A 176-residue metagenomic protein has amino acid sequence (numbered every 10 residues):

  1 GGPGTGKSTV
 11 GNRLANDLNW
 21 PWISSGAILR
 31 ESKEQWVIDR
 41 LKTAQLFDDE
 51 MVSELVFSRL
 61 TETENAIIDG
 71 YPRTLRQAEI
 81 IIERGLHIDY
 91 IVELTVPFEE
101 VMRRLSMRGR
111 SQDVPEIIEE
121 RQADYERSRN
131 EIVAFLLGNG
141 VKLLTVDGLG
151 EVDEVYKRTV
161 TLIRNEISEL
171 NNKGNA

Functional and structural regions predicted by a protein language model:
G2: P-loop (Walker A) phosphate-binding loop of NTP-binding proteins
T5: ATP-binding Walker
S8: Walker A/P-loop
R13, W20-E83: ATP-dependent small-molecule kinase phosphotransfer cores that center on conserved nucleotide phosphate-binding segments
W20, G85-Y90, N139-K142: Short glycine-/polar-rich loops that comprise or flank the Walker A/P-loop and associated switch/sensor motifs
E34, D39, I82-E131: A glycine- and Lys/Arg-enriched "phosphate-lid" helix/loop adjacent to the NTP-binding pocket of small-molecule kinases
M51, Q112-R158: Small-molecule kinase domains that catalyze NTP-dependent phosphoryl transfer to phosphate-bearing small molecules
R158-E169: C-terminal alpha-helix
